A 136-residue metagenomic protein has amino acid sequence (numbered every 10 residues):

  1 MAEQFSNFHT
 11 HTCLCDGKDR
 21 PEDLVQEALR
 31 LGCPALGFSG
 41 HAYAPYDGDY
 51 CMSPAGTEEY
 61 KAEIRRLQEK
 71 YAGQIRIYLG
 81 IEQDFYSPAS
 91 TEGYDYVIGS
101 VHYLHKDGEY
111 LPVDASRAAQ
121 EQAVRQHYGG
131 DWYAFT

Functional and structural regions predicted by a protein language model:
M1-Q83: An N-terminally biased module of ancient metal coordination in phosphate/nucleic-acid-related enzymes
Y50, A55-T136: Extended substrate/RNA-proximal surfaces in nucleic-acid metabolism proteins
